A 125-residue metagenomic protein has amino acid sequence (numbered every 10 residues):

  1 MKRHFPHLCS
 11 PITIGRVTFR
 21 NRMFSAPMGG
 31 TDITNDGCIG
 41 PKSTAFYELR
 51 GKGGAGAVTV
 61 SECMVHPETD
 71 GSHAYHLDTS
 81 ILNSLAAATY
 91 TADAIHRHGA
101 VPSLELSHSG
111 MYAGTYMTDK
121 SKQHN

Functional and structural regions predicted by a protein language model:
M1-N125: Flavin-dependent oxidoreductase catalytic cores
